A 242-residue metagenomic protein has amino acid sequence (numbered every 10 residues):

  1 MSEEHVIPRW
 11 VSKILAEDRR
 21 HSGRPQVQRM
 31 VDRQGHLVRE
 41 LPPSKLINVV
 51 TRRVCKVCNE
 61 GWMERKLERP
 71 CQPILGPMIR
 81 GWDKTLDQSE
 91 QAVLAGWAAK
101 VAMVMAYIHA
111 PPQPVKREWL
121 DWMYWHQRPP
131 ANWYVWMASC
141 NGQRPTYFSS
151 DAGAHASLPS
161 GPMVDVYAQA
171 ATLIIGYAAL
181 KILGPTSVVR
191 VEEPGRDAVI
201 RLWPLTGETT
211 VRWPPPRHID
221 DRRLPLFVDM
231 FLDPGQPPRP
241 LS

Functional and structural regions predicted by a protein language model:
M1-W62: An N-terminal structural lobe/cap that precedes and organizes the functional/catalytic core across diverse proteins
P8, S12, C55, D87 (+2 more regions): Short, structured coil/loop segments at alpha-helix boundaries
D18-R20, P25, I79-R80, P111 (+2 more regions): General N-terminal targeting signals
M30, S89-L94, V211-I219: Low-complexity, flexible helical/coil segments
V31-D32, I79-D83, M123: Short alpha-helical interface elements
R39-P112: Catalytic cores of phosphodiester-bond-cleaving enzymes
V115-S242: C-terminal, charged low-complexity interaction regions
